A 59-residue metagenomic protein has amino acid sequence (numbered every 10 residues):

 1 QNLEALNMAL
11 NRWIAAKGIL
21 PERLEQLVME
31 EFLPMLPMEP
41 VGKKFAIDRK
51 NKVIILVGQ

Functional and structural regions predicted by a protein language model:
Q1-E4, M8-Q59: Extracellular/periplasmic head regions of type IV pilus-like filament subunits
